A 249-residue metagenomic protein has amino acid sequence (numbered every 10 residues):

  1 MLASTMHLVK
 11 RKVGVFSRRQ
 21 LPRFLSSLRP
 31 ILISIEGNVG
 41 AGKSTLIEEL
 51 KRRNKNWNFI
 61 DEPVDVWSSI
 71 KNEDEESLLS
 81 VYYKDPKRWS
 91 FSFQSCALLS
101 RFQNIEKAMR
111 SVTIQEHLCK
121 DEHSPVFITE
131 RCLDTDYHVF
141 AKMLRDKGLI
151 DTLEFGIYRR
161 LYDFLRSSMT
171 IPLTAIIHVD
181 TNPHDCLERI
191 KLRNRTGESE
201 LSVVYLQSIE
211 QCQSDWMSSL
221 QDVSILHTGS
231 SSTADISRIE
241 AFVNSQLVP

Functional and structural regions predicted by a protein language model:
T5-L8, L187-P249: NTP-dependent small-molecule kinase module
I35: Hydrophobic anchor at the beta1->P-loop junction of P-loop NTPases
N38: P-loop (Walker A) phosphate-binding loop of NTP-binding proteins
K43: Conserved lysine of the Walker
R52-Q94: Conserved substrate/cofactor phosphate-moiety recognition/catalytic segment in nucleotide-dependent phosphotransferases
W89-T170: Glycine-rich phosphate-binding loop used to anchor ATP phosphates in small-molecule kinases, encompassing both
Y137-Q211: A glycine- and Lys/Arg-enriched "phosphate-lid" helix/loop adjacent to the NTP-binding pocket of small-molecule kinases
